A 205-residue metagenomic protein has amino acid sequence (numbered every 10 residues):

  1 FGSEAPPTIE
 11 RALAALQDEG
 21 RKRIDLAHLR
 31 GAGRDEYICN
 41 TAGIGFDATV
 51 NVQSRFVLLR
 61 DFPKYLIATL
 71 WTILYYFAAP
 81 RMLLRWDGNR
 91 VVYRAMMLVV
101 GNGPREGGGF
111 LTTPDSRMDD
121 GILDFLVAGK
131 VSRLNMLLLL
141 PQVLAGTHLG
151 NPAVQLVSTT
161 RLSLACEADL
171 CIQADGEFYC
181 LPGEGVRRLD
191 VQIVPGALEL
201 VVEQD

Functional and structural regions predicted by a protein language model:
F1-F62, E177, P182-G185: Small-residue-rich beta-alpha loop regions that form the catalytic core of phosphotransfer and lipid-active enzymes
G2-A5, T113-P114, L140: Short, glycine/charged-enriched secondary-structure capping and boundary segments
T8-R11, P63-I67, L144-G146, C171-A174: Short Pro/Gly-enriched beta-strand edge/turn motifs at strand-loop
Q17-K22, R55-L59, W71, Y75 (+3 more regions): Generic secondary-structure signature for well-ordered alpha-helical cores
R21-I24, E36, F77-A79, Y93 (+3 more regions): Short beta-strand-initiation
I24, G107, L198-L200: Short N-terminal binding/cap micro-motifs at the start of the first secondary-structure element
L29-I122: ATP/pyrophosphate-binding catalytic subdomain of soluble kinases
W86-D87, R117-M118, V127-D205: ATP/nucleoside-binding phosphotransfer catalytic cores, i.e., glycine-rich phosphate-binding loops
